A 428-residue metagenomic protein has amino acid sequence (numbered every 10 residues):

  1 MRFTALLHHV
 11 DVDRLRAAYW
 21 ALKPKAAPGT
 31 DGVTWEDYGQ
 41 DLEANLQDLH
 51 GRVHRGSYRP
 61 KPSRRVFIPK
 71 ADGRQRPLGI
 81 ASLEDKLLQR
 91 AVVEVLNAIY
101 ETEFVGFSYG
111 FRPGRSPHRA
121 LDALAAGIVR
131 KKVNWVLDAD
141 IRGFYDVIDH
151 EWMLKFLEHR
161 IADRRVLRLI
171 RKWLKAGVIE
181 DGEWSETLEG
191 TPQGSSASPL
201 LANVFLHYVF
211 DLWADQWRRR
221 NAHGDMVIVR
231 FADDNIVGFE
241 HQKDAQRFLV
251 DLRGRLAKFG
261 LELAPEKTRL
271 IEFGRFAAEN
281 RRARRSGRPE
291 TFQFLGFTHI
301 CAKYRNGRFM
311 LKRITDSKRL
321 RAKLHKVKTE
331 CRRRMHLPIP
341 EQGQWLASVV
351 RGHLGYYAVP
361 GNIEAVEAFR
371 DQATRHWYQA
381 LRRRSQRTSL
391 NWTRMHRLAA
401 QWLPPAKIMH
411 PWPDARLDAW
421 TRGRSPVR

Functional and structural regions predicted by a protein language model:
M1-R428: Non-catalytic terminal/accessory segments
